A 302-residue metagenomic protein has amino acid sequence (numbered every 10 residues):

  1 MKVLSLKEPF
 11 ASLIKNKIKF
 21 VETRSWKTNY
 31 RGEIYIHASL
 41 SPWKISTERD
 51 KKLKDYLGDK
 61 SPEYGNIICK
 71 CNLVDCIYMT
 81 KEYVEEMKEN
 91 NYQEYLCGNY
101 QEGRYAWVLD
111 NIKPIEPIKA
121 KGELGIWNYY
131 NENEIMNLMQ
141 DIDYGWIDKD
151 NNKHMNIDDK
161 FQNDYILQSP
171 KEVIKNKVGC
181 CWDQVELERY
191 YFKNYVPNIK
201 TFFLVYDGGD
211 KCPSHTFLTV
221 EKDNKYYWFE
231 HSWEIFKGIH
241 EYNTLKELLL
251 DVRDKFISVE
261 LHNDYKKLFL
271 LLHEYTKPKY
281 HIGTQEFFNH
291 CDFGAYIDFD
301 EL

Functional and structural regions predicted by a protein language model:
M1-E134: Structured alpha/beta reader/binder surfaces that contact nucleic acids or chromatin modification marks
E134-L302: A structural boundary/capping signal
